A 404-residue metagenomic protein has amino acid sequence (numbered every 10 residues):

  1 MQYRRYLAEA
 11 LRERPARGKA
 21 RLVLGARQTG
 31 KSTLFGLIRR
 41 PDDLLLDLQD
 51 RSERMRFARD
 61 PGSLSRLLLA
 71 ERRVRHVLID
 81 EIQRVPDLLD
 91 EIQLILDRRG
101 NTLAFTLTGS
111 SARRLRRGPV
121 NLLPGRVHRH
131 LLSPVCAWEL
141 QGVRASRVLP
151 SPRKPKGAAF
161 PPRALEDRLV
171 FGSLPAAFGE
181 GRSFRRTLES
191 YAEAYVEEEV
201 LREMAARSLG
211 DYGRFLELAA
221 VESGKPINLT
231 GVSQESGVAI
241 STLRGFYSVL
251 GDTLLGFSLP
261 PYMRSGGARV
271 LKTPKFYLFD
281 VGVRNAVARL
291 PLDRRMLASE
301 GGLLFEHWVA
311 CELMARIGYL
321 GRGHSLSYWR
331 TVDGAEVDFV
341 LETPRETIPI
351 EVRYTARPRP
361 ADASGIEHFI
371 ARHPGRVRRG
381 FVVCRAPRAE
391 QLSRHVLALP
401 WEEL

Functional and structural regions predicted by a protein language model:
M1-R12: N-terminal pre-Walker A segment at the start of P-loop NTPase domains
V23: Hydrophobic anchor at the beta1->P-loop junction of P-loop NTPases
S32: Walker A/P-loop
L45-H76: Short glycine-rich substrate-engagement loop in P-loop NTPases that contacts/grips substrate
L89-R113, V120-N121: Conserved catalytic/switch belt of AAA+ P-loop NTPases
A112, R117-N228: Interdomain motor-coupling "hinge/lid" segment immediately C-terminal to the ATP-binding subdomain of NTP-driven enzymes
F178-T347: Accessory nucleic acid-recognition modules appended to NTPase machines
R385-L404: Domain-level recognition of nuclease-like catalytic cores that cleave nucleotide substrates
